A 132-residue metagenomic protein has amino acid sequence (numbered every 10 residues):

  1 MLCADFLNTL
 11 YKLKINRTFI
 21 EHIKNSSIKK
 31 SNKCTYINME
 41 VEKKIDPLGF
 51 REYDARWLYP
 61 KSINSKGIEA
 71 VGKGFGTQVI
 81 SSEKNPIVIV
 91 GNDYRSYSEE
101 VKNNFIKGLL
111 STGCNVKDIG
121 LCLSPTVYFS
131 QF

Functional and structural regions predicted by a protein language model:
F6-L7: Short hydrophobic targeting helices and cationic amphipathic motifs that mediate membrane/organellar targeting
S26-S27, S31: Serine residues within intrinsically disordered or low-complexity segments
N38-F105, S111-T112: An N-terminal, well-structured beta->alpha segment
S111-G120: A glycine-rich helix N-cap at a beta->alpha junction
L121-F132: Conserved phosphate-binding catalytic cores of ATP/NTP-utilizing and phosphoryl-transfer enzymes
